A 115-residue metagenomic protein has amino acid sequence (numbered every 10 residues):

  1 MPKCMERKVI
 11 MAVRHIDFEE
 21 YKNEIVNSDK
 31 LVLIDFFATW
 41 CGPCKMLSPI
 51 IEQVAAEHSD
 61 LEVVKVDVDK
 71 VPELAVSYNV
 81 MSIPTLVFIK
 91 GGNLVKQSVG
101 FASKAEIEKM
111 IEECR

Functional and structural regions predicted by a protein language model:
M1-I10: Short, Lys/Arg-enriched N-terminal segments with co-localized hydrophobic residues within the first ~10-30 amino acids
A12, F37, E62-V64: Conserved Rossmann-like nucleotide-binding pocket used by diverse enzymes that bind dinucleotide cofactors
R14-L31: A short beta-strand-turn-helix
D29-L31, S48-V66: Conserved helix-turn-beta segment immediately C-terminal to the redox Cys motif in thioredoxin-like folds
K30, F37-W40, S82: Short pre-active-site segment immediately N-terminal to redox-active cysteine/selenocysteine motifs in thiol-based
F36-I50: Conserved redox-active cysteine motifs that mediate thiol-disulfide chemistry, especially di-cysteine Cys-X(1-2)-Cys
P72, Y78-V87: Structural micro-motif
K90-R115: Non-catalytic, surface beta->alpha helical segment in thiol-disulfide oxidoreductase systems
